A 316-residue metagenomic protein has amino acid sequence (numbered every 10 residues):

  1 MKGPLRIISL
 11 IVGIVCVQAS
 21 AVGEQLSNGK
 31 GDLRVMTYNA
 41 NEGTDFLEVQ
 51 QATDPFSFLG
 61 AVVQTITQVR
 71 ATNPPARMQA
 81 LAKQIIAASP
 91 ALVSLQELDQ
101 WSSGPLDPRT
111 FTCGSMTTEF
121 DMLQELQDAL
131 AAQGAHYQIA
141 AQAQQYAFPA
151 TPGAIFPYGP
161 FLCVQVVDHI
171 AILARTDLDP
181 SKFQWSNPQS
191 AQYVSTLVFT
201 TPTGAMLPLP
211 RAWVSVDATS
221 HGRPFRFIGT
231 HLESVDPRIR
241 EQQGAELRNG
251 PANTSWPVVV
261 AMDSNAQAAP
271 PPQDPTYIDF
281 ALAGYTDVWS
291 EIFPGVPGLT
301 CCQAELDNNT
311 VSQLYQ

Functional and structural regions predicted by a protein language model:
M1-I8: Bacterial N-terminal signal peptides that target proteins for export
I8-Q18: Bacterial N-terminal signal peptides
V22-I155: N-terminal, active-site-proximal structural segment of metallo-dependent hydrolase catalytic domains
L26-V35, D168-S186, V198-T230: Beta-strand-turn-beta hairpins that frame and shape the catalytic cleft of phosphate-ester-processing enzymes
R34-A40, R77, L81-R109, L173 (+5 more regions): Active-site beta-strand/loop signature of hydrolases that rely on acidic residues for catalysis
A40-T44, L98-S102, Q144-P149, L178-D179 (+3 more regions): Solvent-exposed loop/turn segments at secondary-structure junctions within structured extracellular/periplasmic domains
A76, A80-K83, T118-D128, D168 (+3 more regions): Extracytoplasmic/secreted proteins, especially bacterial periplasmic and envelope-associated proteins
S115-E119, H136-A174, L197-T201, M206-L209 (+1 more regions): Active site of divalent-metal-dependent phosphoester/diester hydrolases
